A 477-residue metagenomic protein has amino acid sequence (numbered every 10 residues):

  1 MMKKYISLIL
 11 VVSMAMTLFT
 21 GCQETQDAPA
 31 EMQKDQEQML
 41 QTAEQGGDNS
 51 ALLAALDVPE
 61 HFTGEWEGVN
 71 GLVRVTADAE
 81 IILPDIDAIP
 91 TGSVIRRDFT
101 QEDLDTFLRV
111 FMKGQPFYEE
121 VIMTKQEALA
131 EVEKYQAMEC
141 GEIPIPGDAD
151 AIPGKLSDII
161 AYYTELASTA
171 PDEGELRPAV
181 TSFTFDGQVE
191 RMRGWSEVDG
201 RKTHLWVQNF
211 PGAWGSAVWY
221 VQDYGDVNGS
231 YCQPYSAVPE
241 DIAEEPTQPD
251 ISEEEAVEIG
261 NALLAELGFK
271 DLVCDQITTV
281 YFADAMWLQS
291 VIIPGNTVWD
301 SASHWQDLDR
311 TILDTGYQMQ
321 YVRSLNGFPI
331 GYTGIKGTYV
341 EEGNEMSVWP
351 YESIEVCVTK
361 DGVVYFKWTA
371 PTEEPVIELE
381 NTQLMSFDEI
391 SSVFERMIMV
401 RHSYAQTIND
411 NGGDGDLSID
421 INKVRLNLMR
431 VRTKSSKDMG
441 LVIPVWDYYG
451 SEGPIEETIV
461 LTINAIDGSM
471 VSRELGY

Functional and structural regions predicted by a protein language model:
M1-L10, Q23: Positively charged n-region of N-terminal signal peptides that target proteins for export
L8, E245-P246, K434: Residues at structural and domain junctions
T17-G21: C-terminal motif of bacterial Sec signal peptides marking the signal peptidase cleavage site
C22-E345: Preferential activation on post-signal-peptide N-terminal prodomains/segments of secreted or lumenal proteins
P29-L40, L428-Y477: Activation/maturation switch segments at domain boundaries
N209-A256, W349-L384, L461-Y477: A short, surface-exposed interaction/processing loop segment used at functional sites
V257-I455: Segments that shape or occlude catalytic/ligand-binding pockets
